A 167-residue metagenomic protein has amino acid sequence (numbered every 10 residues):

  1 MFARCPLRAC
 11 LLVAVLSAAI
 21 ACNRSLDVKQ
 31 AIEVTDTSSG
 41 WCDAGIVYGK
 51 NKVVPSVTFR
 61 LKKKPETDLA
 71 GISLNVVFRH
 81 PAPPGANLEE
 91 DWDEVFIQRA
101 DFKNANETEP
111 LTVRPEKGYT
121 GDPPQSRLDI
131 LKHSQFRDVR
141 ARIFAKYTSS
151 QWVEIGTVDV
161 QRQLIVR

Functional and structural regions predicted by a protein language model:
M1-L11: Bacterial N-terminal signal peptides that target proteins for export
A18-A21: C-terminal motif of bacterial Sec signal peptides marking the signal peptidase cleavage site
N23-L26: Bacterial signal peptide processing site
N51-T58: Short, solvent-exposed loop/turn segments enriched in Ser/Thr/Gly
F59-P65: Asparagine-centered strand-capping/turn motif at beta-strand->loop junctions
E66-N87: Short acidic, flexible loop segments centered on an aromatic residue
A86-E89, F144-T157: Beta-sandwich strand segments
W92-R140, F144-S149, L164-I165: Short, solvent-exposed, Trp/other aromatic-anchored flexible loops in extracytoplasmic proteins
